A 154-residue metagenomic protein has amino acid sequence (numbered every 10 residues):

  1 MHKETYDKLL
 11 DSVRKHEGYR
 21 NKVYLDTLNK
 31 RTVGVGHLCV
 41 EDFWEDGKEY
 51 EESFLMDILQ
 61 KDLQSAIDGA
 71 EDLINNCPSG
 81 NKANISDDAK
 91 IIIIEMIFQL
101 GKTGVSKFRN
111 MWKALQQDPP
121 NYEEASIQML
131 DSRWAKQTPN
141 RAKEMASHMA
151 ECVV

Functional and structural regions predicted by a protein language model:
M1-K22, H37, Y50, M56 (+2 more regions): Long, amphipathic alpha-helical surface segments
L9, T27-N29, A89: Residues that flank catalytic or metal-binding motifs in active/ligand-binding sites
N21-Y24, D72-S86, N110, Q128: Surface-exposed patches in mature extracellular/periplasmic domains of secreted proteins
L25-G47, L59: Substrate-binding/active-site groove segments that recognize and process beta-1,4-linked N-acetyl-hexosamine
R31-H37, E41, K90-F98, M111-Q116: Amphipathic alpha-helical segments that form the core helices of the histone-fold
D46-P78, D87-K107: Alpha-helical segment that forms one wall of the substrate-binding/catalytic cleft in peptidoglycan-active domains
